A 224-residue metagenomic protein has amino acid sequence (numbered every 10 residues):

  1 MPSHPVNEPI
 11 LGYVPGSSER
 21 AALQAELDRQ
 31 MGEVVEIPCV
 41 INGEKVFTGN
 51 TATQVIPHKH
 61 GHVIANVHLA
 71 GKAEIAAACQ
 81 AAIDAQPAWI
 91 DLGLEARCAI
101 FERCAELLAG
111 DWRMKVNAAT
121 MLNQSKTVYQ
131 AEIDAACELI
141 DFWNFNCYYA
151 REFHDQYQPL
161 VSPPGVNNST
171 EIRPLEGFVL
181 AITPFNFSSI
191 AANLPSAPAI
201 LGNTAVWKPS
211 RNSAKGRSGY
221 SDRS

Functional and structural regions predicted by a protein language model:
M1-A25, V128-I133, C137-Q156, S169-I172: C-terminal segments
M1-I64: Hydrophobic face of amphipathic alpha-helices that form TPR/SEL1-like repeat modules and related alpha-solenoid
S17, R103, F145, G219-D222: Alpha-helical scaffolding segments of alpha/beta enzyme cores, especially the outer helices of TIM-barrel or partial
E44, F101-C104, C137, P159-G165: A glycine-rich phosphate-binding loop feature that marks nucleotide/adenosyl-phosphate handling sites
E44-V46, T53, K59, H68-E74 (+5 more regions): Short, glycine-/Ser/Thr-/acidic-enriched flexible segments
G49, Q54-V55, G61-H154: Glycine-rich loop-to-alpha-helix module at the N-terminal edge of alpha/beta enzyme cores
Q156-R223: Conserved small-residue-rich beta-alpha loop and adjacent elements that most often cradle the phosphate/pyrophosphate
